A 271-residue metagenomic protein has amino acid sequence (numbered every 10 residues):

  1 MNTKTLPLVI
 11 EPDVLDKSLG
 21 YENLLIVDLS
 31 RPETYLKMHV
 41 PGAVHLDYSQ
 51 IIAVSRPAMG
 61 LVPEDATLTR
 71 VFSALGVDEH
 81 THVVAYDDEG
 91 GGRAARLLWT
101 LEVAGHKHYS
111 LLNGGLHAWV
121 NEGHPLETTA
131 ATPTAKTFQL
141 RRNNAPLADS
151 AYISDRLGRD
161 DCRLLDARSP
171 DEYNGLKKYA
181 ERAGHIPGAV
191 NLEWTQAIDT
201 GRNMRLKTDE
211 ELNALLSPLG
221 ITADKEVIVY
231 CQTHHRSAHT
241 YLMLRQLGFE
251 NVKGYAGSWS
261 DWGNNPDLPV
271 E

Functional and structural regions predicted by a protein language model:
N2-E79, D149, S154-D224, N264 (+1 more regions): Positively charged, proline/Ser/Thr-rich regional signature most characteristic of the Rhodanese/CDC25-like
K4, R56-R156, L176-K177, G184 (+2 more regions): Thiolate-centered catalytic microenvironments shared by cysteine-dependent enzyme domains
A43, E89, T233: Residue-level signal for short, function-critical loop segments
H45-L46, H82-A85, R163-L164, I228-V229 (+1 more regions): Structural recognition of the beta-strand scaffold that forms the well-ordered cores of secreted hydrolase catalytic
V103, G123, I198, G263-P266: Short, isolated positions within intrinsically disordered regulatory regions of eukaryotic proteins
I228-R236, D261: Small/polar glycine-rich anion-binding or flexible loop at a beta-alpha turn
I228-V229, L247, D267: C-terminal soluble interaction/assembly domains
K253-E271: Cysteine-dependent PTP/DSP-like catalytic domain, specifically the C-terminal lobe
